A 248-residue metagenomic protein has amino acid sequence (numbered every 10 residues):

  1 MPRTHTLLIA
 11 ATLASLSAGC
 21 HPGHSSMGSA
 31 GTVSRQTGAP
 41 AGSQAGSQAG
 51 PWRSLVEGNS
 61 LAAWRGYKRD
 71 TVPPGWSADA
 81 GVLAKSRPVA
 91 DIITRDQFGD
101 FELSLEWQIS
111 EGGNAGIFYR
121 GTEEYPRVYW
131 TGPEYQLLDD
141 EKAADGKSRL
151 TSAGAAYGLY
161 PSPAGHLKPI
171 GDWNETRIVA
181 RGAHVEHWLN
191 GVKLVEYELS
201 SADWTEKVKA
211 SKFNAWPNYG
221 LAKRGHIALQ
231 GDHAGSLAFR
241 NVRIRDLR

Functional and structural regions predicted by a protein language model:
M1-L8: Bacterial N-terminal signal peptides that target proteins for export
L8-S17: Bacterial N-terminal signal peptides
C20-R248: Carbohydrate-interacting regions of secretory-pathway proteins
